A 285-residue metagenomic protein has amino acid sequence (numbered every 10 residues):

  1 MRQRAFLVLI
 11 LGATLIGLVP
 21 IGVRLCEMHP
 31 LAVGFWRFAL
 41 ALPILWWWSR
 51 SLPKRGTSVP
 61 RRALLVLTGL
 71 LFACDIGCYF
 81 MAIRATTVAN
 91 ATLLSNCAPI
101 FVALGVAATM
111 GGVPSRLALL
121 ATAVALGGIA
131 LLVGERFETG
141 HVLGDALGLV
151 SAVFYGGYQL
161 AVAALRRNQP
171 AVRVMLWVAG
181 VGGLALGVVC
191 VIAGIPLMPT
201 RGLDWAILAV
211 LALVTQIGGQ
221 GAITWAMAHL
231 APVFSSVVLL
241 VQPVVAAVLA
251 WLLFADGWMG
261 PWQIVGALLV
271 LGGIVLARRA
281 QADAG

Functional and structural regions predicted by a protein language model:
M1-F35, L67, C78, F137-A164 (+2 more regions): Glycine-/small-residue-enriched transmembrane alpha-helix faces in small-molecule transporters and effluxers
A13, A91-C97, A161-L184, Q216-L252: Helix-helix packing/entry segments at the starts of transmembrane helices
T14-G17, I21, A39, W46 (+11 more regions): Hydrophobic/small/kink-forming positions within alpha-helical transmembrane segments of polytopic membrane proteins
L15, S51-A89, L94-S95, I129-L131 (+1 more regions): Specific transmembrane alpha-helical segments of multi-pass solute transporters/efflux pumps, especially DMT/EamA
I16, L42-L45, V102-L104, T122 (+3 more regions): Transmembrane alpha-helical segments that form core, pore/gating elements of small-molecule transporters/exporters
C26, V33, R37, A82 (+8 more regions): Hydrophobic/aromatic residues within transmembrane alpha-helices of multi-pass small-molecule transporters
A32-P43, F80-V113, S151, P232-L252: Specific alpha-helical transmembrane segments that line the substrate/conduction pathway and gating interfaces
L45, S49, F72, L104-G105 (+5 more regions): Hydrophobic transmembrane alpha-helices of multi-pass small-molecule transport proteins
